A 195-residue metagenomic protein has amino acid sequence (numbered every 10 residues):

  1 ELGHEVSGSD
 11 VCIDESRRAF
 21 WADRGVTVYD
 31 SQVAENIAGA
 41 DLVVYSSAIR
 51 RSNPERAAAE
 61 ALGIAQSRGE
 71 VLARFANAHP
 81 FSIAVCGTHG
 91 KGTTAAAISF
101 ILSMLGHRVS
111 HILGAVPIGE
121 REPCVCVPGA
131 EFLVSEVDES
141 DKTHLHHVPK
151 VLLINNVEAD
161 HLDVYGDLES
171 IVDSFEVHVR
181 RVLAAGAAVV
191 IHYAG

Functional and structural regions predicted by a protein language model:
E1-S16, W21-V28, A38-V43, R51 (+2 more regions): ATP-dependent carboxylate-amine ligase
D10-D14, A115, A194: Residues in the short beta-alpha loop(s) of Rossmann-like NAD(P)-binding domains
A22, N36, S47-H192: Phosphate-binding loop of NTP-binding sites
V28-Q32, Q66-S67: Short acidic-hydrophobic, aromatic-tinged amphipathic segments that line or gate anion-handling sites
